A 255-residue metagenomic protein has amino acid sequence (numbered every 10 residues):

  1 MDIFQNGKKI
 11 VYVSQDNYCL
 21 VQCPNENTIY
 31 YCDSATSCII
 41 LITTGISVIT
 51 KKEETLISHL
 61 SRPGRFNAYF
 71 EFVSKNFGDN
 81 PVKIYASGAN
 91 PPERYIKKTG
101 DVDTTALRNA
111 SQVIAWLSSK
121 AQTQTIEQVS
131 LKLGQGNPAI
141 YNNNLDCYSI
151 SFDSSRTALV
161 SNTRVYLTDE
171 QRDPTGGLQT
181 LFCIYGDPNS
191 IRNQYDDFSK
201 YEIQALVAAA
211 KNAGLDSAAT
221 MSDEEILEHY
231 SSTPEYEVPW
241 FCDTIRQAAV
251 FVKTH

Functional and structural regions predicted by a protein language model:
M1-S14, Y18, K97-H255: C-terminal functional modules of predominantly eukaryotic multidomain proteins
C19-D79: Conserved mixed alpha/beta catalytic, RNA-binding, or beta-rich assembly cores of soluble enzyme, regulatory
P24, S47-E53, E93-T105: Intrinsically disordered, low-complexity coil segments
D33-A35, S87-G88, N143: Short His-Asn-centered micro-motif
I42-T44, S87-G88, S151-D153, S161: Short beta-strand segments
N76-V102: Short, surface-exposed loop/turn segments at secondary-structure boundaries that line and modulate
